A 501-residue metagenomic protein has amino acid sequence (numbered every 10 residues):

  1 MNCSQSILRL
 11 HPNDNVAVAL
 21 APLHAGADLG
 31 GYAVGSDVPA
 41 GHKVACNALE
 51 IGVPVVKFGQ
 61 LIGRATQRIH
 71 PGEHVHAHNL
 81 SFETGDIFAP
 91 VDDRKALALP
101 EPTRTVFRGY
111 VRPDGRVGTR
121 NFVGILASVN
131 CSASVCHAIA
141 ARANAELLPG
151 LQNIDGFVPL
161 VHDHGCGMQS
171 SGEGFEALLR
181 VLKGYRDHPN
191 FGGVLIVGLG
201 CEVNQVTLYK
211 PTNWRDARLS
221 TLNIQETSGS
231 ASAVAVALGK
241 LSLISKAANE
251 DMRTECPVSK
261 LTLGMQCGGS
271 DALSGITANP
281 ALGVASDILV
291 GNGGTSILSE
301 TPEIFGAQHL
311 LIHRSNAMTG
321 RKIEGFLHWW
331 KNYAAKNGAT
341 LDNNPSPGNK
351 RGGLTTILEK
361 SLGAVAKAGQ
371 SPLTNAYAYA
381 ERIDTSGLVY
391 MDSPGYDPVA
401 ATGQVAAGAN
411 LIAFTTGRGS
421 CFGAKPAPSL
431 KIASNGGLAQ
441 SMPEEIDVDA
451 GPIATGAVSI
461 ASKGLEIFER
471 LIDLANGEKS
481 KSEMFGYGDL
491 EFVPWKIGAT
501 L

Functional and structural regions predicted by a protein language model:
M1-L411, R418-L501: Metallocofactor- and cofactor-centric catalytic cores in central/energy metabolism, strongly enriched
